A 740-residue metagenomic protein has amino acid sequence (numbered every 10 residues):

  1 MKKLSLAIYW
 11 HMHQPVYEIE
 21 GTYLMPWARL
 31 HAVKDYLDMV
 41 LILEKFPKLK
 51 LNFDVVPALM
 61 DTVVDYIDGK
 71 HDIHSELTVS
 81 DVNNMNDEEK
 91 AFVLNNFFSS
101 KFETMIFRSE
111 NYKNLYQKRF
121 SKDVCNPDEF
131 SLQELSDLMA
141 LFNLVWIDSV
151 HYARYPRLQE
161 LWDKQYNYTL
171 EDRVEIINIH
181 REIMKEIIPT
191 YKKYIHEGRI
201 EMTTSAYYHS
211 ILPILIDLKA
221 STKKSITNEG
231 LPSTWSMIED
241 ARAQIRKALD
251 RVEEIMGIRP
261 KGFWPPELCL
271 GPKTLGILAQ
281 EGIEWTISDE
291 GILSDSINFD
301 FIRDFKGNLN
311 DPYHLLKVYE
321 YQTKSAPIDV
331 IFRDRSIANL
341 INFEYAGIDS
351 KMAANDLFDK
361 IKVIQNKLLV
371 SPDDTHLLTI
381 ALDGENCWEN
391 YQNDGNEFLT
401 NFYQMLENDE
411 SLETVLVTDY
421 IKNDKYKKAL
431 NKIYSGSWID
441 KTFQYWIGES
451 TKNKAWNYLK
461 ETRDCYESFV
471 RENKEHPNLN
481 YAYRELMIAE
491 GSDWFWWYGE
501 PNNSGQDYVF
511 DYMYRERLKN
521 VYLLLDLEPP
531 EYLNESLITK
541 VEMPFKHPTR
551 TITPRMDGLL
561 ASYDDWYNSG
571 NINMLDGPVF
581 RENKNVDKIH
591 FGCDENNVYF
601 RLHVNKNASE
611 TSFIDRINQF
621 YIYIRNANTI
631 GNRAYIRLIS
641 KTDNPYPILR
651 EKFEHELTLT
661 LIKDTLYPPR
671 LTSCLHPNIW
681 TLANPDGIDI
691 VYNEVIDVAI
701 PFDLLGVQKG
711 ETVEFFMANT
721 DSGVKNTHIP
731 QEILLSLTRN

Functional and structural regions predicted by a protein language model:
K2-L161, I302-R550: Active-site and substrate-binding clefts of carbohydrate-active enzymes
D54-L59, A206-H209, G262-L270, G291 (+1 more regions): Short, solvent-exposed turn/loop segments enriched in Gly/Ser/Thr/Pro and often Arg
N178-H209, L218-K219: Structured, charged N-terminal subsegments at the starts of enzyme catalytic cores and at intra-chain domain/subunit
S205, G558, N597-K606, I696-F702: Short, well-ordered beta-strand segments enriched in hydrophobic/aromatic residues
I226-E267, K362-A381: CE4/NodB-like, metal-dependent polysaccharide N-deacetylase domain that modifies extracellular/periplasmic N-acetylated
A561, D565-I662, V713-N726: Surface-exposed, glycine/proline- and aromatic-rich loop segments on solvent-exposed faces across compartments
V695-I729: Ser/Thr/Pro-rich, low-complexity mucin-like regions that serve as glycosylated stalks/linkers or repetitive adhesive
N726-N740: Short beta-strand elements
